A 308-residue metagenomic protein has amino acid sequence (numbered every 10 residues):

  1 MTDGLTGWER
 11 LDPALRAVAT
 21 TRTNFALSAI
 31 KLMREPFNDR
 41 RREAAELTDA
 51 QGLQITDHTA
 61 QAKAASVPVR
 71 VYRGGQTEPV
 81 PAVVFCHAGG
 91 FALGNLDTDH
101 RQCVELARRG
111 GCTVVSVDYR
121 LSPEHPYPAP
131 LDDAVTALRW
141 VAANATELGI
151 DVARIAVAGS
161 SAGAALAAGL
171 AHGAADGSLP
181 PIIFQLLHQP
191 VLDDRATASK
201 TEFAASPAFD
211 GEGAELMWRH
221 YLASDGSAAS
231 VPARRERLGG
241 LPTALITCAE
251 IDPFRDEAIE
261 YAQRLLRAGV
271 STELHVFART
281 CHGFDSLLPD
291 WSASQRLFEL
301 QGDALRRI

Functional and structural regions predicted by a protein language model:
M1-V71, R307: A glycine/proline-hinged amphipathic helix-loop "lid/cap" segment that gates access to hydrophobic ligand pockets
P79-G89: Short beta-strand element of the alpha/beta-hydrolase
D97-V117: Short amphipathic alpha-helix adjacent to the substrate-entry channel of hydrolases
H125-E147, Q301: Alpha/beta-hydrolase active-site loop
A142-V157, G177: Gly/Ser-rich "nucleophile elbow"/oxyanion-hole loop immediately N-terminal to the catalytic nucleophile in hydrolases
H172-D225: Hydrolase active-site cap/lid region
I246-C248: Short beta-strand/loop motif that positions the catalytic acidic residue of the alpha/beta-hydrolase fold
P289-I308: Catalytic active-site module of serine/aspartate enzymes centered on a nucleophile-bearing elbow/loop
